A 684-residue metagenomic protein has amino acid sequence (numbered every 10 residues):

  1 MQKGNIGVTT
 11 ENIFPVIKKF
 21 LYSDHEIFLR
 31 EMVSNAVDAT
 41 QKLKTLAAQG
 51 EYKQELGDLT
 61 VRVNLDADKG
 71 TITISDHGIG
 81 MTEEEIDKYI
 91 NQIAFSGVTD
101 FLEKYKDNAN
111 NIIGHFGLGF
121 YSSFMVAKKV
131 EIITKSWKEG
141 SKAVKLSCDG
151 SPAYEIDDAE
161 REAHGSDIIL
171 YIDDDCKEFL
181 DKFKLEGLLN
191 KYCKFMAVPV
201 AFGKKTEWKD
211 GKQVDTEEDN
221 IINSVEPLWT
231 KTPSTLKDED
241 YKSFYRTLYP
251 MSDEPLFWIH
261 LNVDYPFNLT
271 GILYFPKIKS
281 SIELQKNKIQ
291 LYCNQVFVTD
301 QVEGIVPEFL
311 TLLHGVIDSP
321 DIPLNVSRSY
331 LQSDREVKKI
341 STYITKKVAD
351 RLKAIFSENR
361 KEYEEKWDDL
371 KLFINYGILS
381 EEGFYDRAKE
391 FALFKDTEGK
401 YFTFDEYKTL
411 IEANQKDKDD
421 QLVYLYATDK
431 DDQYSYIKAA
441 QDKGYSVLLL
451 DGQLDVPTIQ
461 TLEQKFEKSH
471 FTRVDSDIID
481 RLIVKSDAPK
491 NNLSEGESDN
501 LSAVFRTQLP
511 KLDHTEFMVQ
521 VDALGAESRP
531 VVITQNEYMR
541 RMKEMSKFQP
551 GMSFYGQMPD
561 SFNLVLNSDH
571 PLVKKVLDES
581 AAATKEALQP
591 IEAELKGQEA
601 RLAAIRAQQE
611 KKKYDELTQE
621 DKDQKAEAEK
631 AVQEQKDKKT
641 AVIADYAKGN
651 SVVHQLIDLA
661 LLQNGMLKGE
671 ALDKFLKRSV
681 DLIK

Functional and structural regions predicted by a protein language model:
M1-L180, G187, K194, E586-E594 (+2 more regions): GHKL (Bergerat-fold) ATPase N-terminal catalytic module, capturing the glycine-rich phosphate-binding loop and acidic
I112, V130-A153, D173-K177, F183-K684: GHKL/Bergerat-fold ATPase module in large chromosome/replication-associated machines
